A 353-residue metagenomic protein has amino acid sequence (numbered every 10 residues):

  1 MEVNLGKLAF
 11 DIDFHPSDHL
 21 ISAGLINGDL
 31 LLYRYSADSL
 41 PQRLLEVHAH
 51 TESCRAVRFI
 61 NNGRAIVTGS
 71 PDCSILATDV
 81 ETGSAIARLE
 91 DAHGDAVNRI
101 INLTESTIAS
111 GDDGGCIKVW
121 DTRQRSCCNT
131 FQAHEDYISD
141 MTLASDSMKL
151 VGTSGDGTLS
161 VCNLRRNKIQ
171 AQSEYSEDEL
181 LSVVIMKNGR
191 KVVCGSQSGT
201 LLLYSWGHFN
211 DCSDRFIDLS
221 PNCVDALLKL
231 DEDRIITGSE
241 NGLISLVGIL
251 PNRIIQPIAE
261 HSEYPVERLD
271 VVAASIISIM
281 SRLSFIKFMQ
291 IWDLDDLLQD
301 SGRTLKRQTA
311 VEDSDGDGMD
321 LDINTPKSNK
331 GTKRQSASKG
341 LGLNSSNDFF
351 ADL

Functional and structural regions predicted by a protein language model:
M1-N4, Q42-A49, A85-A92, G111 (+6 more regions): Short C-terminal beta-strands that terminate individual repeats in beta-propeller domains, predominantly WD40 blades
E2-G28: Beta-strand-rich domains and repeat architectures in extracellular enzymes and scaffolds, especially beta-propellers
G6-F14, T51-F59, G94-L103, D136-L143 (+3 more regions): Canonical WD40 repeat/beta-propeller blade segments in eukaryotic WD-repeat proteins
F10, E179, C212-D225, D231-D233 (+2 more regions): Terminal intrinsically disordered, low-complexity extensions flanking WD-repeat/beta-propeller proteins
D18-S22, G63-V67, L76, A85-A87 (+11 more regions): Structural hallmark of WD40 beta-propellers
A23-Q42: Beta-propeller domains
G24-N27, G69-D72, S110-G114, T122 (+4 more regions): Conserved strand-to-loop turn within each blade of WD40 beta-propeller repeats
L30-Y35, I75-D79, I117-D121, L159-N163 (+3 more regions): WD40-repeat beta-propellers
